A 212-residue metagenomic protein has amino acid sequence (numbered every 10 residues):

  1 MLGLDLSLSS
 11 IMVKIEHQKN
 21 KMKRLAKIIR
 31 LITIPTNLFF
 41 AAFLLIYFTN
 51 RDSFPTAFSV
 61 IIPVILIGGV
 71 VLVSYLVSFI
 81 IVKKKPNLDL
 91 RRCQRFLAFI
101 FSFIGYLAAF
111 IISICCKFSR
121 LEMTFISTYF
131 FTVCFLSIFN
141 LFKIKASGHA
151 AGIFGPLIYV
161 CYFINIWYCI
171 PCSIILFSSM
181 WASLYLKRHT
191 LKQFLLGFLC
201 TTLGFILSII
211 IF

Functional and structural regions predicted by a protein language model:
G3-K27: Short, Lys/Arg-rich, polar N-terminal cytosolic tail immediately upstream of the first transmembrane signal-anchor
I11-N20, V77-R91: Cytosolic, membrane-interface loops and tails of multi-pass inner-membrane proteins
I29-N50: The first (N-terminal) embedded transmembrane alpha-helix
A41-L45, I65-I80, F99-I112, V133-S137 (+2 more regions): Hydrophobic core of alpha-helical transmembrane segments in multi-pass integral membrane proteins
L44-I62, F110-T124, V160-C169, I206-F212: Helix-coil boundary and interhelical linker segments in multi-pass alpha-helical membrane proteins
P55-V71, R91-R95, F198: Loop-to-helix transition at the N-terminal end of transmembrane alpha-helices
N87-F101: Juxtamembrane helix-capping/reentrant segments at transmembrane boundaries
E122-F212: Membrane-embedded catalytic cores of phosphoryl/pyrophosphoryl-handling enzymes
